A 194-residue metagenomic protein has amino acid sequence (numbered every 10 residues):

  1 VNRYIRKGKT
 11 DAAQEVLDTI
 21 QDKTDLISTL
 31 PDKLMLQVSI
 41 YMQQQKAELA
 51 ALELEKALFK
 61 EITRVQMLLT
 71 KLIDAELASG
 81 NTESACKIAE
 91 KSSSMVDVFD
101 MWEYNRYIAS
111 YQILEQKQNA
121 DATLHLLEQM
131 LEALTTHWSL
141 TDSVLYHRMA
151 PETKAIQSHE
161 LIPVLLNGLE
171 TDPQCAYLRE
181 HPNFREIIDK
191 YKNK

Functional and structural regions predicted by a protein language model:
V1-R6, T29-Q43, L68-A78, A109-I113: Tandem amphipathic alpha-helical repeat scaffolds
V1-T19, H181, R185-K194: A short, hydrophobic/aromatic-rich structural module that often spans a beta strand with its adjoining loop
I5-D18, S39-L52, L77-E90: Helix-turn-helix repeat elements of alpha-solenoid scaffolds
I20-K23, A57, S92: Hydrophobic packing position at a conserved site in alpha-helical tandem repeat units
D25-L30, E61-V65: Short coil/turn motifs that N-cap or connect alpha-helices
L49-A51, F59-K194: Alpha-helical protein-protein interaction modules
